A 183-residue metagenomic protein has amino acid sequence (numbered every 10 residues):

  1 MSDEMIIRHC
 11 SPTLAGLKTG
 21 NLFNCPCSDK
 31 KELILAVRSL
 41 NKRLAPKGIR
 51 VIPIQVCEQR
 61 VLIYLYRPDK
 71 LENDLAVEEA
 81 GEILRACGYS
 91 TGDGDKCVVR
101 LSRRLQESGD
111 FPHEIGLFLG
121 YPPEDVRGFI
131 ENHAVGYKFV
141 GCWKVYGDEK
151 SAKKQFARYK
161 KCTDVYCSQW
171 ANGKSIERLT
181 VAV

Functional and structural regions predicted by a protein language model:
M1-C57: A structured, charge-rich N-terminal accessory region that forms the first stable segment of a protein and links
K18-G20, Q59-V61, P112-E114: Short, surface-exposed beta-edge/turn micro-motifs
L33, N73-D74, R127: Short helix/loop capping segments that flank catalytic or ligand/cofactor-binding pockets
V37-D93: A glycine-rich, hydrophobic loop/mini-helix early in the fold
E58-Q59, V98-L101, I130-H133, V140-G147: Short linear loop/turn motifs
A86-H113: Internal catalytic-core helix/loop-beta-alpha segment that presents or stabilizes conserved functional determinants
F111-K138: Hydrophobic/aromatic-rich, well-ordered segments within soluble, folded domains that form packed cores
C142-V183: Long, compositionally biased
